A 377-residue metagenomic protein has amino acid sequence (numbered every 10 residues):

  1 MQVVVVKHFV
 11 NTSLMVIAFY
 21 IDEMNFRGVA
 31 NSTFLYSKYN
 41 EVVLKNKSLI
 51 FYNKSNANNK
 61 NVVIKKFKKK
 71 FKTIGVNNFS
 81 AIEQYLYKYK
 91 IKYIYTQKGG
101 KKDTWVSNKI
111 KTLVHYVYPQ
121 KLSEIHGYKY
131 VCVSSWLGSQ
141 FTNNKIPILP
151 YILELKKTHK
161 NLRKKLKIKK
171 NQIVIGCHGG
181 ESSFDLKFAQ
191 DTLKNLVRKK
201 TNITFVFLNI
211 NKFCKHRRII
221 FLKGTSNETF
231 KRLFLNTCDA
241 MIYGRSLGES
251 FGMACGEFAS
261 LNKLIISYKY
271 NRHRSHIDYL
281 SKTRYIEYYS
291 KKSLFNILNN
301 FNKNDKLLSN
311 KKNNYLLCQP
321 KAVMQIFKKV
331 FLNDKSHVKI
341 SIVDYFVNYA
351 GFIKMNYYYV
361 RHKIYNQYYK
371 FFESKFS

Functional and structural regions predicted by a protein language model:
A18, K157, I168-F184: Conserved donor-binding/catalytic core segment of Leloir-type glycosyltransferases
I21-R27, F34-I82, N211: N-terminal strand-loop element at the rim of the active site of nucleotide-sugar-dependent glycosyltransferases
G28, K292, N302-Y357: A charged, aromatic-enriched C-terminal amphipathic alpha-helix characteristic of glycosyltransferases across folds
F71, F207-T229, T237: Nucleotide-activated donor-binding/catalytic signature segment of Leloir-type glycosyltransferases, i.e., the conserved
I91-Y93, L233-S250, K263: Acidic donor-binding loop of glycosyltransferase active sites
Y128-T158: Donor nucleotide-sugar binding/catalytic pocket of nucleotide-sugar-dependent glycosyltransferases
R232, C255-S260, R274: Short alpha-helical segment that forms part of, or immediately flanks, the ligand-binding pocket in carbohydrate-active
L264-K269: Short hydrophobic beta-strand element within catalytic cores of glycosyltransferases and related nucleotide-activated
